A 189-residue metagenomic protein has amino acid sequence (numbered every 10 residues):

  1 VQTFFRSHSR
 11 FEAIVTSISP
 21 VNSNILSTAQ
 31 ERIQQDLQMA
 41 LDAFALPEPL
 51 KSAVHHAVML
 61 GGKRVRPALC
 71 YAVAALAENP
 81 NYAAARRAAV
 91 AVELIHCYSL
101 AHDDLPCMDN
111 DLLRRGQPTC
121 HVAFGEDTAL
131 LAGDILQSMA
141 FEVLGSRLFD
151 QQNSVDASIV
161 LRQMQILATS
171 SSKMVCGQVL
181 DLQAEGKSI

Functional and structural regions predicted by a protein language model:
F5, I14-L41: N-terminal amphipathic/basic leader segments beginning at the initiator methionine
S7, V21-S23, Q35, P80 (+2 more regions): Intrinsic-disorder/low-complexity regions
L41, A45-I189: Mg2+-dependent prenyl diphosphate-binding active-site environment of isoprenoid biosynthetic enzymes
